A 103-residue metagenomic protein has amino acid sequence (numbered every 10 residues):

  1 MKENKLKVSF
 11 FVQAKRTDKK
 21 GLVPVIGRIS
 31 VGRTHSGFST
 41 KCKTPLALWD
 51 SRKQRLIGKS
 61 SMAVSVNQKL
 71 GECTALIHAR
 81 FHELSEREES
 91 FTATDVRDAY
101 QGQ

Functional and structural regions predicted by a protein language model:
M1-K15: Short, Gly/Pro- and small/polar-rich lid/capping loops
D18-K20, V31-Q103: N-terminal helical hairpins
